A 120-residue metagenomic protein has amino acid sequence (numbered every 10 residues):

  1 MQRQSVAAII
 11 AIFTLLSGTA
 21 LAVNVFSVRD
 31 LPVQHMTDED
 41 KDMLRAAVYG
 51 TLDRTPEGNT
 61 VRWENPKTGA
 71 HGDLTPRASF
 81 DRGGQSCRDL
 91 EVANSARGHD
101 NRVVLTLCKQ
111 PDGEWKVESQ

Functional and structural regions predicted by a protein language model:
M1-S5: Positively charged n-region of N-terminal signal peptides that target proteins for export
A7-G18: Bacterial N-terminal signal peptides
G18-N24: Sec/Tat signal peptide C-region and signal peptidase I cleavage site
N24-D40: Short N-terminal segments immediately surrounding and downstream of signal-peptide cleavage
R62-E64, D89-S95: Short beta-strand segments that buttress and anchor functional surface loops
L74-A78, E91-V92, V103-C108: Hydrophobic/aromatic beta-strand elements that line small-molecule binding cavities or substrate pockets in beta-rich
R82, S95-N101: Short, cysteine-centered beta-strand-loop-beta hairpins and adjacent loop/turn segments enriched in charged/polar
P111-Q120: Short beta-strand edge/turn micro-motifs at domain boundaries
